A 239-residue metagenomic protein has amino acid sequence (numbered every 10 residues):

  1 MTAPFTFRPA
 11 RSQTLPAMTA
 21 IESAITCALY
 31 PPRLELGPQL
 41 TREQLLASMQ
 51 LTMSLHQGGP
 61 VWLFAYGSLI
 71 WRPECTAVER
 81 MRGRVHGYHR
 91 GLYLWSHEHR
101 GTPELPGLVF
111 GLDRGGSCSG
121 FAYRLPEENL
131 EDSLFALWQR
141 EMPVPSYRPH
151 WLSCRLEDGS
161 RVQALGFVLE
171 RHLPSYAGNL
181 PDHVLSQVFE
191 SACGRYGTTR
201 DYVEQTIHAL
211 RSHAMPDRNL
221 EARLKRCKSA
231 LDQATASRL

Functional and structural regions predicted by a protein language model:
T2-L239: A glycine-rich, hydrophobic/aromatic-adjacent loop/helix-cap motif
